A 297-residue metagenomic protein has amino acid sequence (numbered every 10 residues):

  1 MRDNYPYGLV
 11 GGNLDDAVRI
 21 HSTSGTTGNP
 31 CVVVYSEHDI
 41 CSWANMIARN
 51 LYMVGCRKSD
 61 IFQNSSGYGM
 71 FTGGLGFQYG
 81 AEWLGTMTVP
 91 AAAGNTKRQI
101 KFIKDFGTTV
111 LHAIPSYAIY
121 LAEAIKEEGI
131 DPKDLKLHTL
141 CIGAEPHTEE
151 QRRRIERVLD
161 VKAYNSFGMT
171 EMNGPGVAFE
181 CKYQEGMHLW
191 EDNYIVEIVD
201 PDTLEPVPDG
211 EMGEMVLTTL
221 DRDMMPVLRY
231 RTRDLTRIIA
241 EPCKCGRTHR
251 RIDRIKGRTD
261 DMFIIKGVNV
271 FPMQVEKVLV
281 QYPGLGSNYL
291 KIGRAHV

Functional and structural regions predicted by a protein language model:
M1-G8, G286, R294-V297: Short intrinsically disordered, low-complexity coil segments enriched in acidic
M1-S22, G28-N45, R49-M53, L135 (+1 more regions): Nucleotide 5′-phosphate-binding alpha/beta core
V10-L14, H38, Y68, P90 (+2 more regions): Residue-level marker of alpha-helix boundaries and capping positions
I20, I47, Q78, R152 (+1 more regions): Generic structural marker for isolated residues within well-ordered, non-membrane alpha-helices of soluble domains
T23, I40, F62, L279 (+1 more regions): Adenylate-forming
S36-N50, I61-Y120: AMP-binding/adenylate-forming
C56-D60: Short helix-loop-beta connector
L84-H296: Active-site glycine/GP-rich loop and adjacent strand/helix microenvironment that borders small-molecule binding pockets
